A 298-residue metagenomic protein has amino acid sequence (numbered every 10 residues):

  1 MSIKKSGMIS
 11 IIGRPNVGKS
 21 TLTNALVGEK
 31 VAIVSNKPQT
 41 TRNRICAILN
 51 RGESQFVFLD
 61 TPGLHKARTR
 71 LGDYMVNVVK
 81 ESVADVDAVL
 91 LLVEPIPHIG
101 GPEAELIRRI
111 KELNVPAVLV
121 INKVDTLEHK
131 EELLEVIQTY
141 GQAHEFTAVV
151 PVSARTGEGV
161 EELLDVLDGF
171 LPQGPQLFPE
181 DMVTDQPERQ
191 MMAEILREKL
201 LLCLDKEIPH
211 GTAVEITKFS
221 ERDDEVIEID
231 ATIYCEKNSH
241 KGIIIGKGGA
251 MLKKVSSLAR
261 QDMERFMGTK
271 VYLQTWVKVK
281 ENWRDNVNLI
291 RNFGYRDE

Functional and structural regions predicted by a protein language model:
M1-D85, V93: Conserved G1/Walker A P-loop phosphate-binding module
G18, G159, M251: Conserved glycine(s) of the Walker
E29, I48-G52, A67, S82 (+8 more regions): Conserved, well-folded catalytic cores of nucleic-acid-processing and energy-transducing macromolecular machines
T41, H65-K66, H98-I99, L127-E128 (+1 more regions): Catalytic P-loop NTPase motifs of RecA-like helicase/translocase cores
N50-Q55, N77-V149, S220-D223: Conserved C-terminal guanine-recognition region of P-loop GTPase G domains, centered on the G4
D60, N122, S153: Active-site glycine-centered loops adjacent to acidic/histidine catalytic or metal-binding residues that shape
P116, D125-T184, E188: Canonical P-loop GTPase G-domain recognition
E188-E298: P-loop NTP-binding site
